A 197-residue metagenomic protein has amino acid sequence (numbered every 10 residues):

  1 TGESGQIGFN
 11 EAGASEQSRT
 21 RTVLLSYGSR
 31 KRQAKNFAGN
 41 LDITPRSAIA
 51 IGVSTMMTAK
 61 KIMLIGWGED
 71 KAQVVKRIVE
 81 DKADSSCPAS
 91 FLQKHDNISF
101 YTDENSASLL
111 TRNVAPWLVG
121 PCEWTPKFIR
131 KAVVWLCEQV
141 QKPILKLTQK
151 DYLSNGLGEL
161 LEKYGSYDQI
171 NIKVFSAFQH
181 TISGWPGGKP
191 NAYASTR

Functional and structural regions predicted by a protein language model:
T1-A194: Conserved phosphate- and dinucleotide-binding cores of soluble alpha/beta proteins, encompassing both enzyme active
